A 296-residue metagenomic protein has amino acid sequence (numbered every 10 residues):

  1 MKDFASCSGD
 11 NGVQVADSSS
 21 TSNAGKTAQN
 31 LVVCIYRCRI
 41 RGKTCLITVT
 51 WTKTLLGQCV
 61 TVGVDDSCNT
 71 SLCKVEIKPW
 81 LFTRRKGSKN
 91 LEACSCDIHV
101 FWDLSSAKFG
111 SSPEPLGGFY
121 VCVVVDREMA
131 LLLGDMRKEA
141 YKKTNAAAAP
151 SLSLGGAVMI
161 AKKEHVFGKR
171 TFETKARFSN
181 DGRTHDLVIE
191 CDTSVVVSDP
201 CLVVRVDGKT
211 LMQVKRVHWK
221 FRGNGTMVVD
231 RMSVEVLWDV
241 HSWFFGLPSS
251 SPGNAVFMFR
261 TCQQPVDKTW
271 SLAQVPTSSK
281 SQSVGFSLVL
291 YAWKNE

Functional and structural regions predicted by a protein language model:
M1-E296: Terminal leader/tail segments of proteins
